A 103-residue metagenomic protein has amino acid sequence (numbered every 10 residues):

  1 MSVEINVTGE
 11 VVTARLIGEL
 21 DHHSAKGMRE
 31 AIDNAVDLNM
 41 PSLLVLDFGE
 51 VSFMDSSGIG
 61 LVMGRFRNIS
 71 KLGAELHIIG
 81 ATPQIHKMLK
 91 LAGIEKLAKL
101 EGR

Functional and structural regions predicted by a protein language model:
M1-S52, R67-R103: STAS-like cytosolic regulatory interaction modules
V62-F66: Histidine-anchored nucleotide/phosphate-binding helix
